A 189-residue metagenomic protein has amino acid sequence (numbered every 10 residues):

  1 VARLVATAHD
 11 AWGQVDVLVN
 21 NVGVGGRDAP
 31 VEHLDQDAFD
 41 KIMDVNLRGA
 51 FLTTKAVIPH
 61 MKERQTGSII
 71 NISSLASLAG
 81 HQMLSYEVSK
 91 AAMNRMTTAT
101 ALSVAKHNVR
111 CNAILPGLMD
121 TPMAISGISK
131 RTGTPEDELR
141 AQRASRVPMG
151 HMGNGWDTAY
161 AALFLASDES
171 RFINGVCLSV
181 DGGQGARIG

Functional and structural regions predicted by a protein language model:
G25-D28, A162-L163, N174-G189: Short C-terminal tail/terminal secondary-structure segment of NAD(P)H-dependent dehydrogenase/reductase domains
A29-V31, D35-D40, R143: Substrate-binding pocket helix/loop in short-chain dehydrogenase/reductase
L34, G80-V88, A99, G127: Active-site loop-to-helix junction immediately N-terminal to the catalytic Tyr of the SDR YXXXK motif in Rossmann-fold
T54, S89, T97: Active-site helix of classical SDR
S74: Residue(s) in the substrate-gating loop at a strand-loop-helix junction that position the organic substrate next
A105, R110, I173-G175: Short, small/polar-rich loop/turn modules that mediate ligand/substrate recognition or access, typified
T134, V147-T158, E169: A conserved structural motif in NAD(P)-dependent oxidoreductases
